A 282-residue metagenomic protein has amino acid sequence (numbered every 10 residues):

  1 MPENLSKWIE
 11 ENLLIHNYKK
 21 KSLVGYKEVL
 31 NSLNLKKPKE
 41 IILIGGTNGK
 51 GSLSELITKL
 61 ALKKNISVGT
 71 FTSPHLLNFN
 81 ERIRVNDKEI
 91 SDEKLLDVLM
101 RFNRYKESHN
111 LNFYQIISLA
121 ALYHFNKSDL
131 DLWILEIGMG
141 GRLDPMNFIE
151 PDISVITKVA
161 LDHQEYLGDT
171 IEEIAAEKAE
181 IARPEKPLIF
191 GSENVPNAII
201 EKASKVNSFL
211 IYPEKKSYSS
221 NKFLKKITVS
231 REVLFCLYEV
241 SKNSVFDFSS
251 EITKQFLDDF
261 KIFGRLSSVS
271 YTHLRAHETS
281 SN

Functional and structural regions predicted by a protein language model:
M1-G46, L53-E55, K59-I66, F71: Short functional linear segments
K19, L23, K27-L30, N34-K37 (+4 more regions): ATP-dependent carboxylate-amine ligase catalytic core
Y26, I57, A61, S118-F125 (+1 more regions): Buried hydrophobic packing segments
I44-G51, T157, T272: Conserved adenylation A10 loop of the ANL superfamily
I57, A121, I199-I200, T272: Aromatic/hydrophobic pocket-lining residues that form π-stacking "cages" and hydrophobic walls in ligand
S128-L132, E136, P151-Q255: Acidic, Mg2+-coordinating active-site environments of NTP-dependent enzymes
T272-T279: Conserved small/polar residues in nucleotide/adenosyl-binding loops
